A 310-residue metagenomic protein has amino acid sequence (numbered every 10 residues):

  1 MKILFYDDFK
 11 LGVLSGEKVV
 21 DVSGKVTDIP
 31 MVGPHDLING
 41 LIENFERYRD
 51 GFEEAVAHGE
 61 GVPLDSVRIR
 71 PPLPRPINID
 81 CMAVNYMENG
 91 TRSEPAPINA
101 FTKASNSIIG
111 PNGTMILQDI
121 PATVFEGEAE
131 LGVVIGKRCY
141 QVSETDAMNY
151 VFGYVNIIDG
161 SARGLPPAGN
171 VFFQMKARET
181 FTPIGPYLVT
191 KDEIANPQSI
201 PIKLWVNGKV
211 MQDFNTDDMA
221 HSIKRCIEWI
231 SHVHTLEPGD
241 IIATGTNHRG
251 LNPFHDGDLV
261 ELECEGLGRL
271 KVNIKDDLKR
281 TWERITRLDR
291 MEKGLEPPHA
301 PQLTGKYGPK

Functional and structural regions predicted by a protein language model:
M1, I69-P71, E88-G90, M115-F125 (+3 more regions): A generic local secondary-structure boundary/capping motif
M1-I98, E261, T281-K310: N-terminal non-catalytic cap/leader segment that marks the start of a structured domain
D7, G12-K18, I135-K137, V206-G208 (+1 more regions): Short acidic-glycine loop/turn motifs at beta-strand connectors
F9-K10, Y86-M87, R138-Y140, N247-L251 (+1 more regions): Short, charged beta-turn/beta-strand-edge "cap" motif at the junction between a beta-strand and an adjacent loop
E46-Y48, E60-R68, R163-K310: Catalytic-pocket segment enriched in acidic/His residues
P74, C81, E126-E128, E237 (+1 more regions): Residue-level recognition of short, solvent-exposed, well-ordered loop/turn junctions that link secondary-structure
E94-P111, G127, L259-G266: Structural signature of FAD isoalloxazine-binding scaffolds in flavoprotein oxidoreductases
N106, N112-F152, N156-G160: Non-heme Fe(II) oxygenase catalytic core, chiefly the N-lobe of the double-stranded beta-helix
